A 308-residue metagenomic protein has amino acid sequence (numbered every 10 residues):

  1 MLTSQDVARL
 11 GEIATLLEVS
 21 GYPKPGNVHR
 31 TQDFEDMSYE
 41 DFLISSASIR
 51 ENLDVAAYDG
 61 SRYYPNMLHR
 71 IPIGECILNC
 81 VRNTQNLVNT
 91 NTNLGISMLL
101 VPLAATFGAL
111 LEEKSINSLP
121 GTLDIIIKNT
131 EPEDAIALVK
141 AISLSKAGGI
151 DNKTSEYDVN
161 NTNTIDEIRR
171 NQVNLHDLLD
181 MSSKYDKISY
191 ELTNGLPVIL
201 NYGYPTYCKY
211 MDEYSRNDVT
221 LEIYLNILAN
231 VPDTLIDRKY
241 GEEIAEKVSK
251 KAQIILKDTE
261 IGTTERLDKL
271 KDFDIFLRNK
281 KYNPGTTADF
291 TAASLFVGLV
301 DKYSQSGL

Functional and structural regions predicted by a protein language model:
M1-I71, G108-I275, D301-L308: Phosphate-rich cofactor/ligand-interacting catalytic cores and adjacent structured alpha/beta frameworks
R62-I73, V88-T92, I96: Short secondary-structure transition/capping motifs
P72-V88, E265-N279, G298: Short, hydrophobic/aliphatic alpha-helical segments
C76, G95-L99, L138, R216-I223 (+1 more regions): Residue-level detector of well-ordered alpha-helical segments, enriched for hydrophobic/aromatic packing positions
N83-T90, L94, F107-L110: Acidic catalytic motifs of isoprenoid enzymes
V88-P102, K280-F296: Conserved phosphate/anionic-ligand binding catalytic regions in large, soluble enzymes, centered on
